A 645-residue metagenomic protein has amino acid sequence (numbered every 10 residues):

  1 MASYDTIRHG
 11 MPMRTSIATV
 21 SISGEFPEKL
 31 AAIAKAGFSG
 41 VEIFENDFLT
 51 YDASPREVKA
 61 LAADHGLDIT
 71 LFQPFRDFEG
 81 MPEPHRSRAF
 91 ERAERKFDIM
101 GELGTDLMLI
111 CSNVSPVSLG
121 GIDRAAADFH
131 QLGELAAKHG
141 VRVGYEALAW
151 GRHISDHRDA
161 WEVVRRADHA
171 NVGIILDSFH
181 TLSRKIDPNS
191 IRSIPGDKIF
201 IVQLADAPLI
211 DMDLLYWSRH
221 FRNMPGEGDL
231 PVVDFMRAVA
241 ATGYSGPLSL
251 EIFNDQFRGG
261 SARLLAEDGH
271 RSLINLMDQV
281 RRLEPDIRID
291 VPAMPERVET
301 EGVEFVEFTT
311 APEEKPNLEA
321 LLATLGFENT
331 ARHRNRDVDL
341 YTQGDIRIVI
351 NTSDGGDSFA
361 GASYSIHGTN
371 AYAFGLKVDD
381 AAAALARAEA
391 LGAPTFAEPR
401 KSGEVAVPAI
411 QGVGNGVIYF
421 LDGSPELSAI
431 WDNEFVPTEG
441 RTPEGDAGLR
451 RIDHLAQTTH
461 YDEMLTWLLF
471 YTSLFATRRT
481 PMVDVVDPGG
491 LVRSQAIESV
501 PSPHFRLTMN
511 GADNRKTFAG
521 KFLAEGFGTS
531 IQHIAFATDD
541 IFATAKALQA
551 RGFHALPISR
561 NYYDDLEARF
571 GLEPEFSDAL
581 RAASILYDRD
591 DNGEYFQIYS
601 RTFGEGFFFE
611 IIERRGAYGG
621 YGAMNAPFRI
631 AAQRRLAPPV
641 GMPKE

Functional and structural regions predicted by a protein language model:
A2-I7, E28, D64, E79-I174 (+5 more regions): Active-site acidic/histidine proton-transfer and metal-coordination neighborhood in alpha/beta enzyme cores
Y4-G10, L30-K35, T50-L71, E94-G104 (+4 more regions): Acidic (Asp/Glu)-rich catalytic clusters
I17, I33, V41, A62 (+9 more regions): Conserved, mostly hydrophobic/aromatic
V20-P27, F44-P55, D77-S87, S115-G120 (+4 more regions): Acidic-and-aromatic substrate-binding clefts and catalytic sites of carbohydrate-active enzymes
I22-I33, E57, H85-D98, R184-R192 (+2 more regions): Short, acidic/polar
F26, K35, R282, I287-A331 (+3 more regions): Glyoxalase I/VOC metalloenzyme domain signal
E28-N46, L103-G104, L321-F327: Catalytic domains of carbohydrate-active enzymes, especially glycoside hydrolases
L30, E83-P84, L119, I154-W161 (+2 more regions): Gly/Pro-rich active-site loop or hairpin
